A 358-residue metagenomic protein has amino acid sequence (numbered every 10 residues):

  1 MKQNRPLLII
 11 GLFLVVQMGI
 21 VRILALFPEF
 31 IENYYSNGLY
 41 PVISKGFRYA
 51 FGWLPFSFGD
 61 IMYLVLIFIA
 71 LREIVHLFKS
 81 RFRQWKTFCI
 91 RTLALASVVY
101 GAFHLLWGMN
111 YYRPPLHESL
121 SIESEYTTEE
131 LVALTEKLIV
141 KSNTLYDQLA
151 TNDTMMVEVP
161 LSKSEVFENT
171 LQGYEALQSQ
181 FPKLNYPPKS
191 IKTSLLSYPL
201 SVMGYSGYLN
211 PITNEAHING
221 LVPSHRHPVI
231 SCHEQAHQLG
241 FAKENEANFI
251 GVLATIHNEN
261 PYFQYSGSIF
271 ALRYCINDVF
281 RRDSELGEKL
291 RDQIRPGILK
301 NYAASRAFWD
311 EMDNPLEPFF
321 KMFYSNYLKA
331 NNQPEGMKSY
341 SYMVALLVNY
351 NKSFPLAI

Functional and structural regions predicted by a protein language model:
M1-G11: N-terminal membrane topogenic signal
V15-H76: Membrane-embedded alpha-helical segments of integral membrane proteins
P55, H227-N248, V252-L253: Active-site recognition of the HExxH zinc-binding catalytic motif
L71-V75, F82-H117: Transmembrane alpha-helices and immediately adjacent membrane-cytoplasm interface residues in multi-pass integral
M109-S179: Membrane-interface segments at or immediately adjacent to transmembrane helices that form the boundary between
L131-T135, A242-L286: Post-HExxH zinc-binding segment in Zn-dependent metallohydrolases
D153-G220, S224: Auxiliary, metal-adjacent structural segments of Zn-dependent hydrolase domains
K300-I358: Pan-zinc metallopeptidase signature
